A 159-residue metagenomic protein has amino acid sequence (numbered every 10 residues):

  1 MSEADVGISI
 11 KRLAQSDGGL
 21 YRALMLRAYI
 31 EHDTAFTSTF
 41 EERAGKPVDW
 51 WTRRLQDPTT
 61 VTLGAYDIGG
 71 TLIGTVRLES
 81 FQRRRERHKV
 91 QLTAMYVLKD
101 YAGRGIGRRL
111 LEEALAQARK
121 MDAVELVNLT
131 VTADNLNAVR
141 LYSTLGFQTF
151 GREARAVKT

Functional and structural regions predicted by a protein language model:
M1-D5: Short, conserved catalytic or adaptor-binding loops enriched in Gly and charged residues
G7-S9: Extreme N-terminal starter segment of soluble prokaryotic enzymes
R12-A23, R27-D100, L111-M121: Acetyl-CoA-dependent GNAT
L98-R104, A133-D134: Active-site acidic-Proline motif in GNAT/NAT acetyltransferases
G105, D122, G146: Short glycine-rich hinge loops at helix-strand junctions in the catalytic core of two-component histidine kinases
L111, D134-A138, R155-T159: Short glycine/proline-centered loop/turn elements that form peptide/ligand docking sites
A118-T130: Conserved GNAT acetyl-CoA-binding A-motif
N128-V131, S143-T159: Conserved catalytic-core motifs of GNAT/GCN5-like acyltransferases
